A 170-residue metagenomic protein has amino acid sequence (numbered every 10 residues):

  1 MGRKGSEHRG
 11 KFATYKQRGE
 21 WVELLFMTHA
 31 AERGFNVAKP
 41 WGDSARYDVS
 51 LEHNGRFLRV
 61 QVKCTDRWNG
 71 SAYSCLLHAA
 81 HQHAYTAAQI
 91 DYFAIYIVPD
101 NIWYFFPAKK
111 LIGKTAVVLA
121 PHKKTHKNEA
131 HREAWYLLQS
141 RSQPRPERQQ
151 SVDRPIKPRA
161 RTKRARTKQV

Functional and structural regions predicted by a protein language model:
M1-A45, S50-V170: Mixed-charge (Asp/Glu-Lys/Arg
